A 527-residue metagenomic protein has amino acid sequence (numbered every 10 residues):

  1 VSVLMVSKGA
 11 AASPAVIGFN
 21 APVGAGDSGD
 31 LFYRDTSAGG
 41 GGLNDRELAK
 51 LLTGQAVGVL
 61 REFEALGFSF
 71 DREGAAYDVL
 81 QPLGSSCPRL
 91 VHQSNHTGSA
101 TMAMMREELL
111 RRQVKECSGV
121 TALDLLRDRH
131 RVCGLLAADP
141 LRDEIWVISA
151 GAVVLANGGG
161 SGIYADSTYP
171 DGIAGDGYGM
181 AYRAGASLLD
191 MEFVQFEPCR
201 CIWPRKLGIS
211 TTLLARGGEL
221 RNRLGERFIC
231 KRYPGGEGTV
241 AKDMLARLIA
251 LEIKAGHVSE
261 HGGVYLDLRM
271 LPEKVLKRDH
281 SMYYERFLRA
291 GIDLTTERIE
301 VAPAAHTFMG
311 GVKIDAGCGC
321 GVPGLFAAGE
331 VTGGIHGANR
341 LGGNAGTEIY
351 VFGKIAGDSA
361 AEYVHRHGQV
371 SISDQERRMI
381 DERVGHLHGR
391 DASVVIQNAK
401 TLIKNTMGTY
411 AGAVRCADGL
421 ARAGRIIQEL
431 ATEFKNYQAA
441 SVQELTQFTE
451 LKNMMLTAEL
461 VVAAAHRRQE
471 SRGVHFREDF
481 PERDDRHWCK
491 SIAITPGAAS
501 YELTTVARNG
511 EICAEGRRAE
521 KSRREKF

Functional and structural regions predicted by a protein language model:
V1-V16: Glycine-rich FAD pyrophosphate-binding loop
G9, L141, A150-A152, A156-S161 (+1 more regions): Glycine-/small-residue-rich beta->alpha transition segments that form the dinucleotide
S13, L43-K50, L60-D78, S187-D190 (+1 more regions): A short alpha-helix-loop-beta-strand transition element characteristic of N-terminal alpha/beta dinucleotide-binding
P14-A15, N20-A21, E62, F68-P88 (+7 more regions): Glycine- and aromatic-enriched mobile tails/lids
A21-L52: Glycine-rich active-site loop/strand segments that organize a redox cofactor
V59, E64-E144, S149, A156 (+3 more regions): Conserved redox-cofactor binding core of oxidoreductases
D124-R142, V147, I292-I335: FAD-site-proximal beta/loop scaffold in flavoenzymes
M180, A186-D293, E297, S359-R366 (+1 more regions): An anion/pyrophosphate-binding glycine-rich loop and adjacent beta-alpha core in soluble alpha-beta enzymes
